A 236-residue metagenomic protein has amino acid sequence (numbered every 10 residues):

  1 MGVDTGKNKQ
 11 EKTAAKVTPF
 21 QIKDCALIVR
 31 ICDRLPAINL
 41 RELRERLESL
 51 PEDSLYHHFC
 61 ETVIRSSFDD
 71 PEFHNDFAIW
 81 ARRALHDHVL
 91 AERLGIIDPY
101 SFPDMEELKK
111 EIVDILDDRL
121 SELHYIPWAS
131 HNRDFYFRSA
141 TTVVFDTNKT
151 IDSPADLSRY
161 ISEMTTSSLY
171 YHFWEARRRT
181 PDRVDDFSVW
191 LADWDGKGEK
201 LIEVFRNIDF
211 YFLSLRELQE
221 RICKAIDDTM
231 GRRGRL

Functional and structural regions predicted by a protein language model:
G2-I79, H88-L236: Extended alpha-helical surfaces
